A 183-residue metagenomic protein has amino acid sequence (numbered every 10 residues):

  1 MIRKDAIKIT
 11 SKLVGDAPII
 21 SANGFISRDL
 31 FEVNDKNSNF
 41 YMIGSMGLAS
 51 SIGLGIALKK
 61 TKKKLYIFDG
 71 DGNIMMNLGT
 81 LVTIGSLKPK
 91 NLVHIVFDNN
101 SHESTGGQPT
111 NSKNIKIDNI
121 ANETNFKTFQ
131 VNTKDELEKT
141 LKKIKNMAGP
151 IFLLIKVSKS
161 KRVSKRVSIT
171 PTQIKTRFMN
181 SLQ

Functional and structural regions predicted by a protein language model:
M1-D5, F25, G47, S51 (+4 more regions): Conserved active-site and cofactor/substrate-binding residues in soluble primary-metabolism enzymes
M1-M46: Active-site diphosphate/adenylate-binding microenvironment
I9, T80-I84, T140-K143: A short acidic, amphipathic alpha-helical/loop segment
I20-A22, F68-D69, H94-D98, L154-S158: Short beta-strand segments
F31-N99: Thiamine diphosphate
K36, M147-Q183: Glycine/aspartate-rich loop-and-adjacent alpha/beta segment that forms the canonical ThDP
N99-G107: Long, charge-dense
Q108-K143: Conserved thiamine diphosphate
